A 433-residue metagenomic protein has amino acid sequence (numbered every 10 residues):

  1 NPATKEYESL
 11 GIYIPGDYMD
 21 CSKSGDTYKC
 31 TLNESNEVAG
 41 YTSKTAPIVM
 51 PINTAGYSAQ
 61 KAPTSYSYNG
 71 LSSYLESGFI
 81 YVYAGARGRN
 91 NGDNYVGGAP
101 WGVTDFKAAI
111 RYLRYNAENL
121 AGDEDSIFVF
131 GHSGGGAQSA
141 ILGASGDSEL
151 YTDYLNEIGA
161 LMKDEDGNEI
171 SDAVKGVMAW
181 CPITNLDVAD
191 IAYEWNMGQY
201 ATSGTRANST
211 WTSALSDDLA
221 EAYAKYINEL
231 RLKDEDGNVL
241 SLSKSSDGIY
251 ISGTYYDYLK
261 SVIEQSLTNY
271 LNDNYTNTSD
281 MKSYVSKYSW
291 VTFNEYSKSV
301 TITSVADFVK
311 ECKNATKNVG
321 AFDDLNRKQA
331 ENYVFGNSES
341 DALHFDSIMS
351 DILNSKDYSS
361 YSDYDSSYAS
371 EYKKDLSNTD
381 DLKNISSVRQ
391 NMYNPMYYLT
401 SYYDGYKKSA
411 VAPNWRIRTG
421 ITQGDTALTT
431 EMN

Functional and structural regions predicted by a protein language model:
L10-P15, K23-Y57, S72, F128 (+1 more regions): Short beta-strand element of the alpha/beta-hydrolase
T42, P63-Y81, N156-A160, D164: Short amphipathic alpha-helix adjacent to the substrate-entry channel of hydrolases
K44, V49, T54-K61, Y81 (+2 more regions): Serine-hydrolase catalytic-loop signature spanning alpha/beta hydrolases and amidase-signature enzymes
I48, L75-R87, F128: A fold-wide structural signal in alpha/beta-hydrolase
V96-N119: Alpha/beta-hydrolase active-site loop
Y115-Y200: Primarily recognizes the serine-hydrolase "nucleophile elbow" in alpha/beta-hydrolase and SGNH/GDSL folds
V177-T184, V188-F335: Non-catalytic, alpha-helical, charged scaffold/linker segments that couple or flank catalytic or architectural cores
Y275-N433: C-terminal subdomain of alpha/beta-hydrolase-fold enzymes, centered on the catalytic histidine and its supporting
